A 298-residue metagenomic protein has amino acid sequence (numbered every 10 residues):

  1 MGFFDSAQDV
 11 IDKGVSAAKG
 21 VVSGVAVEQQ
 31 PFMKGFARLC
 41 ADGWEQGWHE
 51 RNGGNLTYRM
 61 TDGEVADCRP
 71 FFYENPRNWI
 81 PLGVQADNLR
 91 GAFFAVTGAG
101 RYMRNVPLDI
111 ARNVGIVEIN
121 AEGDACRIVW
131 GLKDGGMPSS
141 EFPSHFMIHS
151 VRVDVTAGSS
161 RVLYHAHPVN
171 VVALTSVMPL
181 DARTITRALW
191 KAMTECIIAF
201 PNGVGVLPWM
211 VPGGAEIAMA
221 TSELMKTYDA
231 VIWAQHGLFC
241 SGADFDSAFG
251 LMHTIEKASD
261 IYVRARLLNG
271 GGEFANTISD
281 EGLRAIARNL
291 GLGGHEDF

Functional and structural regions predicted by a protein language model:
F3-F298: Glycine-rich flexible loops
